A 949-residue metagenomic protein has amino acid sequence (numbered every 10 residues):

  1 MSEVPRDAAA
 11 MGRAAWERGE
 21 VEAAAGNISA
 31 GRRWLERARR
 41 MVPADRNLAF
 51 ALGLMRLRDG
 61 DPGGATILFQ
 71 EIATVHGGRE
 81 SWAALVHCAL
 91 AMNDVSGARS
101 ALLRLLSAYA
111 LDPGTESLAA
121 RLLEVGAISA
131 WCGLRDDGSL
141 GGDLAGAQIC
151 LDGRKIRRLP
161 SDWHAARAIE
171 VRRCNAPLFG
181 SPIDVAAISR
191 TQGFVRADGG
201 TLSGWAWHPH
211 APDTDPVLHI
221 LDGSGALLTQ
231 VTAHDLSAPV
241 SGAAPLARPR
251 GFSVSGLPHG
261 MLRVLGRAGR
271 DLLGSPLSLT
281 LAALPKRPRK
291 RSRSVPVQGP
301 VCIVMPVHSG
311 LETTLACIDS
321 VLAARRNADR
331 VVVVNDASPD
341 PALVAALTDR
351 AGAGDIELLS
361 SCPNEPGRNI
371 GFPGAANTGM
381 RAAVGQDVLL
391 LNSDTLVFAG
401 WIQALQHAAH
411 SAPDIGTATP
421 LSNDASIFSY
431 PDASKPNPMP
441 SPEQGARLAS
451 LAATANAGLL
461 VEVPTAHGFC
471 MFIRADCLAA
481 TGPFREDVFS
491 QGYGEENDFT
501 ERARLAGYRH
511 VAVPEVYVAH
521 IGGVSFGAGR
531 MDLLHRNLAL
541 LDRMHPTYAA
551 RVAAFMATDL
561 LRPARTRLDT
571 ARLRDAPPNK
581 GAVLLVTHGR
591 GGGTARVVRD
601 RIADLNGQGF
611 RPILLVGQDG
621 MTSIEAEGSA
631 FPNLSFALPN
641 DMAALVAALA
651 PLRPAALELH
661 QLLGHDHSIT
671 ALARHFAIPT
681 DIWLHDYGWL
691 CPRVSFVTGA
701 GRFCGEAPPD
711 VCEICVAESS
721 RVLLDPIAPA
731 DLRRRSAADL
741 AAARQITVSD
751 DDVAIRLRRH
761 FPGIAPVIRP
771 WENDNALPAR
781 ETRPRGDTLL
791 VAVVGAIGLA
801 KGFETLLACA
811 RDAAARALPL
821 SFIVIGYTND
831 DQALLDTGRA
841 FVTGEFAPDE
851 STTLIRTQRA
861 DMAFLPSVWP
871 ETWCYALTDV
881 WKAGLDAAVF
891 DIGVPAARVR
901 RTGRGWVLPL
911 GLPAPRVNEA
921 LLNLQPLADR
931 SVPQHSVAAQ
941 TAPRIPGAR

Functional and structural regions predicted by a protein language model:
R37, A51, R58, E71-T74 (+5 more regions): Basic, ligand-binding patches in group-transfer machinery, especially extracytoplasmic/periplasmic segments
D319-A328: Short, acidic, metal-binding catalytic loop of nucleotide-sugar glycosyltransferases
N335-A345, C362-P363: A conserved acidic beta->alpha catalytic loop
A351-L358, T828-T857: Nucleotide-activated donor-binding/catalytic signature segment of Leloir-type glycosyltransferases, i.e., the conserved
G371-G374, R381, D424, N437-D476: A recurrent flexible, glycine/aromatic-enriched loop bordering the glycosyltransferase active site that acts as
T395-P436: Conserved donor NDP-sugar-binding/catalytic core segment of glycosyltransferases
G400-L405, E462-G482, D487-V516: A short, conserved alpha-helix in the catalytic core of glycosyltransferases
G705-Q745: Membrane-proximal helix-turn-helix segments that form the acceptor-binding/catalytic region of lipid-linked
